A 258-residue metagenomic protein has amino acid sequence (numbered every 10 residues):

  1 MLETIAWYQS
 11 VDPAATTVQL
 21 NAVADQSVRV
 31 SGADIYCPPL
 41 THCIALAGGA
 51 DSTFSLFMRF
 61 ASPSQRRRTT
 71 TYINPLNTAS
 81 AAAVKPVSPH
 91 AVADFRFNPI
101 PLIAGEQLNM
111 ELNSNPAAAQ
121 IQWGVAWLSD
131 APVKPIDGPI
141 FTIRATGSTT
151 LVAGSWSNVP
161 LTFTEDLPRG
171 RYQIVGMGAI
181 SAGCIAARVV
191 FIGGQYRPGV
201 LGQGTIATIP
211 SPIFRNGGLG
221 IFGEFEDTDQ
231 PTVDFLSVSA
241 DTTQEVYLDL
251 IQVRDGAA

Functional and structural regions predicted by a protein language model:
M1-A258: Beta-strand-centric surfaces of beta-sandwich/beta-rich domains
